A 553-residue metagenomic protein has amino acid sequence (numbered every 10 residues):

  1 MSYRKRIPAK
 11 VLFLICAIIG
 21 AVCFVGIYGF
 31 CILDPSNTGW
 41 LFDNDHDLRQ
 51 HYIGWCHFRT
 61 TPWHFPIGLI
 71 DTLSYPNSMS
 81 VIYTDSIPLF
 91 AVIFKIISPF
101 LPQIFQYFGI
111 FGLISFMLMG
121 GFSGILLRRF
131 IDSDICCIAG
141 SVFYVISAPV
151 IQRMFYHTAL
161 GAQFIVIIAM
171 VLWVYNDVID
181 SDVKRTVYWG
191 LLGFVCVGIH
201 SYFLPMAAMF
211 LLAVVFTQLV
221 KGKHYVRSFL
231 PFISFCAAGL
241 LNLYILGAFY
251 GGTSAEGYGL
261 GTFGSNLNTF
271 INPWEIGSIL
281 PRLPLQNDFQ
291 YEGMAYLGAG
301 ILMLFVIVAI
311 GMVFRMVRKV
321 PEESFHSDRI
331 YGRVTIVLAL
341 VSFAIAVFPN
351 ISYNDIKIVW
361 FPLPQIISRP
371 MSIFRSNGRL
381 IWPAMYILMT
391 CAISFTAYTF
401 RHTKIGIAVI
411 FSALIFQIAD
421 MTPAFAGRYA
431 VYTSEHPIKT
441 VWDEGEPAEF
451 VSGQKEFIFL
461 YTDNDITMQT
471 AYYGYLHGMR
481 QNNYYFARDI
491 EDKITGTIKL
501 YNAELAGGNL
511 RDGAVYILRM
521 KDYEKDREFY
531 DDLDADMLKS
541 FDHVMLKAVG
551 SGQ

Functional and structural regions predicted by a protein language model:
M1-D34, R227-F232, V317-L338: Start-transfer (signal-anchor) and selected internal transmembrane alpha helices of multi-pass inner/ER membrane
C23-L118, I151, H157, G161 (+1 more regions): Membrane-interface coil-to-helix junctions
V25-C31, W63, I138-Y156, L241-G252 (+3 more regions): Membrane-interface helix-loop junctions at the exits of transmembrane helices
D45-R49, H57, A238-M312: Periplasmic/ER-lumenal interhelical loops and adjacent helix-loop junctions in multi-pass membrane proteins
L113, M117-R129, I135-D177, R185-Q218 (+3 more regions): Membrane-embedded helix bundles of polyisoprenyl
L212, I233, L340, T390 (+1 more regions): Signature aromatic-anchored transmembrane alpha helix within multi-pass, membrane-resident enzymes that catalyze glycan
G222-F229, I307-I358: Membrane-interface helix-loop-helix junctions at transmembrane boundaries of multi-pass membrane enzymes, predominantly
I415-T495, A506: Extracytoplasmic
